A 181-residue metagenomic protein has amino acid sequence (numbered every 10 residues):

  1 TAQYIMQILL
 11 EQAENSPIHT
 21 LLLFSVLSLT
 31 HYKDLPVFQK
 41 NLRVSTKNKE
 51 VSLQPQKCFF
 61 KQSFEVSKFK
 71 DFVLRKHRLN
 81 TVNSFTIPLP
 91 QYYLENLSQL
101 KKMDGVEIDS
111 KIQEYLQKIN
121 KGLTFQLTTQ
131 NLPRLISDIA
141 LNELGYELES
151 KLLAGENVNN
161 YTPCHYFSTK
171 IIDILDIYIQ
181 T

Functional and structural regions predicted by a protein language model:
T1-I8, S28, V37-V82: Conserved tyrosine-mediated DNA breakage-rejoining catalytic core shared by Y-recombinases
T1-Y32, P133: Basic, Lys/Arg- and aromatic-enriched nucleic-acid-binding interface segment
I8-Q12, D104-L152, E156-N160: Short, basic (Lys/Arg/His-rich) helix/loop patches that form interaction surfaces in the mid-to-C-terminal regions
S25, P36-Q39, S150-K151: The alpha-helix within a helix-turn-helix
V26-L29, L42, K57, L144 (+2 more regions): Short, flexible loop/turn elements at secondary-structure junctions
L35-P36, A140-L141, Y161-H165: A short acidic (Asp/Glu
S67-Q126, L135: Active-site/catalytic core of tyrosine-dependent DNA strand-transfer enzymes
L153-T181: Catalytic-site neighborhood detector that most strongly recognizes the C-terminal catalytic loop/helix of tyrosine
